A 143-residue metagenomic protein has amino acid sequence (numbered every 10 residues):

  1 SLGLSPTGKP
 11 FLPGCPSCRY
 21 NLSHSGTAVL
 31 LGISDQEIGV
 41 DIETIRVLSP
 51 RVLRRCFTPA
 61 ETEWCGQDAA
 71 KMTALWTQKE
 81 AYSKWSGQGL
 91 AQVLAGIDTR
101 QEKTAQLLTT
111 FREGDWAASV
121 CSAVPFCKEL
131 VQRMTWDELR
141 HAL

Functional and structural regions predicted by a protein language model:
S1-L143: Core catalytic alpha/beta fold that binds nucleotide/phospho-ligands
